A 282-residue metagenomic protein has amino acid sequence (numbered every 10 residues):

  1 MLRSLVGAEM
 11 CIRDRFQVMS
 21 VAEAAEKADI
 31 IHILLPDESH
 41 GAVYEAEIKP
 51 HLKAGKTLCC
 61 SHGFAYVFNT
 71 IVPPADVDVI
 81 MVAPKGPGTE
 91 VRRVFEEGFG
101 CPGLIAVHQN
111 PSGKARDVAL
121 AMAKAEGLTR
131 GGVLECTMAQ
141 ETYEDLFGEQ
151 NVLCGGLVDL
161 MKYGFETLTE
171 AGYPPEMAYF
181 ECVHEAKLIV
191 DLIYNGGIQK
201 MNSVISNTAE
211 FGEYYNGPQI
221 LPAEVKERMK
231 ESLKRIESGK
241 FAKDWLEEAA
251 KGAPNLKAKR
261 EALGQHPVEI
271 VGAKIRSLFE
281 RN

Functional and structural regions predicted by a protein language model:
M1-G7, I12: Single conserved hydrophobic/aromatic residue that forms the stacking wall/gate of nucleotide- or nucleobase-binding
A8, A24, P174-Y179: Small-residue helix-packing motif on alpha-helices
D14-E23, G86: Glycine-rich, highly charged phosphate/nucleotide-binding loops
S20-I71: Rossmann-fold NAD(P) dinucleotide-binding segment
C59-Q150: Rossmann-fold dinucleotide-binding core
D159, Y163-E166, E170-A171, G196-L256: Interdomain hinge/lid region at the active-site interface of Rossmann-like NAD(P)-dependent oxidoreductases
P175-L188, G196-G197: Small-residue-rich helix-loop
A249-N282: N-terminal charge/polar-biased segments
